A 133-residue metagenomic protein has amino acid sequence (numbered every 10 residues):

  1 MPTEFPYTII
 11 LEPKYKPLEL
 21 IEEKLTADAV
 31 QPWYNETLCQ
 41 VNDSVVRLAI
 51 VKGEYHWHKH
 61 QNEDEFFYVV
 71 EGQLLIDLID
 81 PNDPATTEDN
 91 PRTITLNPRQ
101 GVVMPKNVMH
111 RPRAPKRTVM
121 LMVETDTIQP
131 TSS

Functional and structural regions predicted by a protein language model:
M1-R47: A short, N-terminal "cap"/entry segment at the start of jelly-roll beta-barrel domains of the cupin/DSBH fold
Q31-P32, V45-Q61: Conserved short histidine dyad/triad with adjacent acidic residue
V45, E54, F66, Q73-L75 (+4 more regions): Structural motif
L48, I76-L78, M122: Short hydrophobic/aromatic-rich beta-strand segments that constitute the beta-sheet cores of beta-sandwich/beta-barrel
K52-G53, D80, D89, R99-V108: Short acidic (Asp/Glu) patches
K59-P98, T131-S132: A short beta-strand-loop-beta hairpin characteristic of the jelly-roll/cupin
T95-P115, V123-T125: Conserved metal-binding segment of the jelly-roll/cupin
V123-E124, T131-S133: Short, Lys/Arg-rich amphipathic alpha-helical interaction segments that bind nucleic acids or acidic protein surfaces
